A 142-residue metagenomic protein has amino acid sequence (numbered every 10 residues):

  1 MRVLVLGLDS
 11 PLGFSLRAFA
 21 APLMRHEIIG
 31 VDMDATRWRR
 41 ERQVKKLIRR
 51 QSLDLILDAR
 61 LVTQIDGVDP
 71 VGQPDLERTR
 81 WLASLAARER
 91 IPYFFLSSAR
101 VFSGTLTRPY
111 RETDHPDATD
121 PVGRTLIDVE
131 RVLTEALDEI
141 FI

Functional and structural regions predicted by a protein language model:
M1-M24: N-terminal Rossmann NAD(P)H-binding glycine-rich loop of SDR-like oxidoreductase domains
G7, R60, S97-S98, T119 (+1 more regions): Active-site beta-alpha turn of Rossmann-fold NAD(P)-dependent dehydrogenases/reductases
H26-W38: A short beta-strand-loop structural module common to alpha/beta enzyme folds
I28, L55, Y93, I140-F141: Hydrophobic beta-strand scaffold residues
A35-R78, L85-A87: NAD(P)H-binding glycine-rich loop region in Rossmannoid oxidoreductase-like domains and their noncatalytic homologs
V62-Q73, A99-D120: Active-site "gating" loop of Rossmann-like NAD(P)-dependent oxidoreductase/epimerase domains
V71-T79, F94, V122-L126: Short alpha-helix in the Rossmann-fold core of NAD(P)-dependent oxidoreductases
F94, S98-R100, E130-I142: Conserved beta-loop-beta element that borders a ligand/cofactor-binding pocket
